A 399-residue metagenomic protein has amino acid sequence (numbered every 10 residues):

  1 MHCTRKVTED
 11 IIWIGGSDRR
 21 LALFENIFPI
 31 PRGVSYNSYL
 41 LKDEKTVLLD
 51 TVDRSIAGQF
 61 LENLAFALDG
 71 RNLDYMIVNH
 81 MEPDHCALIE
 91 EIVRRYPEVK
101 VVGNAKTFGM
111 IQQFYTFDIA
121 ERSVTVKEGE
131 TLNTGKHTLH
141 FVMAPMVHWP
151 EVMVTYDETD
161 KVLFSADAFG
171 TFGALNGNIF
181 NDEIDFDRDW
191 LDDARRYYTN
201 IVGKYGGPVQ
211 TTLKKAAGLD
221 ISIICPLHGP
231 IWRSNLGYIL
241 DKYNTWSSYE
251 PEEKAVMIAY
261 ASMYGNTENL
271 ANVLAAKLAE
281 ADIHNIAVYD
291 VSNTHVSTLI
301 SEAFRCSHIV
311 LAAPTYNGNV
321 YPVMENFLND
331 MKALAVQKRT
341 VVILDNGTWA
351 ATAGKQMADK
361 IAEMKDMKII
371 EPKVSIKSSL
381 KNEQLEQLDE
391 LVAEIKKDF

Functional and structural regions predicted by a protein language model:
T4-L64, V154-D157, K161-S165, T267: Conserved beta-strand hairpin/beta-sheet module of binuclear metal-dependent hydrolase folds, prominently
R5-E9, G103-V152, T211: Metallo-beta-lactamase
E44, S55-V102: Active-site metal-binding motif and surrounding structural segment of the metallo-beta-lactamase
K45-V47, Y75, K161-F164, I223 (+3 more regions): Structural motif
L49-T51, L73-M81, V101-N104, L163-A166 (+1 more regions): Active-site neighborhood of phospho(di)ester-bond hydrolases with catalytic His/Asp-centered motifs
L88, H295-L299: Short acidic active-site motifs
H148-V152, A168-G203, S247-E252: Active-site-proximal loop/helix segment associated with metal-binding centers of metalloenzymes
L175, F186-I224, G229-I231, V273-Y289 (+1 more regions): FMN-binding flavodoxin-like domain, especially the glycine-rich phosphate-binding loop
